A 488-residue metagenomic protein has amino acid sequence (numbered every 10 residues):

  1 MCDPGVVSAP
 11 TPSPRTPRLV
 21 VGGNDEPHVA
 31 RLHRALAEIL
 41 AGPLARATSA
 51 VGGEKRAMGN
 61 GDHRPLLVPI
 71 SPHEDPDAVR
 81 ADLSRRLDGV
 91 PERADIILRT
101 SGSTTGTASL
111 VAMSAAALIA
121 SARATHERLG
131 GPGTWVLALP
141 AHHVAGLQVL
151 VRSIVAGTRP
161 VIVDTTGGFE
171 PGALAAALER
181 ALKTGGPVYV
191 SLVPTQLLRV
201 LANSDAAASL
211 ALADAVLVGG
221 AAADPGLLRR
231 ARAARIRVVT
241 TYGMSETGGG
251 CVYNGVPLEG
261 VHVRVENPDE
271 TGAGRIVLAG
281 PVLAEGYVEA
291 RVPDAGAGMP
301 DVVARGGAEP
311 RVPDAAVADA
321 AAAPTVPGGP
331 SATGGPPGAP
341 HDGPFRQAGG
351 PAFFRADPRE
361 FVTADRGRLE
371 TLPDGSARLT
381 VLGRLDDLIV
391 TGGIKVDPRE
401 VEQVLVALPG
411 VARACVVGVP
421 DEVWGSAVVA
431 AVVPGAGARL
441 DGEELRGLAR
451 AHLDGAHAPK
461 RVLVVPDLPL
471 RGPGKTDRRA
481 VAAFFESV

Functional and structural regions predicted by a protein language model:
C2-M58, H63-P69, A78, I119-V136 (+1 more regions): Conserved ATP-dependent adenylate/AMP-binding module captured primarily in the ANL superfamily
K55, A115-A120, T134-R199, V239: AMP-binding/adenylate-forming
R80-R99, G133-T134: Conserved pre-ATP/AMP-binding loop-to-beta segment of ANL
A94-R123, G130: Conserved AMP-binding A3 loop
A202-N254, R264, V326-G329, G334-A339: Gly/Ser/Thr-rich phosphate-binding loop
D269-V288, V292, R359-E360, R366-G367: AMP-binding/adenylate-forming core of the ANL superfamily
G280, M299-G343, G350, D357-H457: AMP-binding/adenylate-forming catalytic core of the ANL superfamily
D454-K475: AMP-binding/adenylate-forming catalytic domain of the ANL superfamily
